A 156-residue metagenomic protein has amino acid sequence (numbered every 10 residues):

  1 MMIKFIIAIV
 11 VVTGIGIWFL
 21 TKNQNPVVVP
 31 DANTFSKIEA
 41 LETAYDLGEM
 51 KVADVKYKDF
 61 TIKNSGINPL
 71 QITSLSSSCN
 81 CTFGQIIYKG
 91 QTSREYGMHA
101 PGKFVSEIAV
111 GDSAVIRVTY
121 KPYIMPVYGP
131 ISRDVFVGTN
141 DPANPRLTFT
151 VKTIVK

Functional and structural regions predicted by a protein language model:
M2-K156: Feature for long, exposed domains in two main contexts
